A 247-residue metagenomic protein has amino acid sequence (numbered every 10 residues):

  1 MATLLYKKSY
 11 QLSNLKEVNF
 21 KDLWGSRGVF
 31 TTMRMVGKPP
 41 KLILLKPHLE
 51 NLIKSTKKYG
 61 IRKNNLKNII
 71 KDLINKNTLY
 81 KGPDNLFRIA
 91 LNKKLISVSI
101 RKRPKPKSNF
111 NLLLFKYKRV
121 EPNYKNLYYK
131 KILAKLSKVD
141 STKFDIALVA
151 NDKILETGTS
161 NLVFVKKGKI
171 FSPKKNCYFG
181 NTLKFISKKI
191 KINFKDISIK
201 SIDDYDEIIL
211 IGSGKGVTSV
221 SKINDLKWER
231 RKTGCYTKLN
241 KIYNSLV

Functional and structural regions predicted by a protein language model:
M1-N75, N92-V247: Helix-start/capping segments and mature chain N-termini
T78-N85, S141: Short secondary-structure junctions
R88: Dinucleotide-binding Rossmann-like beta1-alpha1 core, especially the glycine-rich loop that anchors the ADP
